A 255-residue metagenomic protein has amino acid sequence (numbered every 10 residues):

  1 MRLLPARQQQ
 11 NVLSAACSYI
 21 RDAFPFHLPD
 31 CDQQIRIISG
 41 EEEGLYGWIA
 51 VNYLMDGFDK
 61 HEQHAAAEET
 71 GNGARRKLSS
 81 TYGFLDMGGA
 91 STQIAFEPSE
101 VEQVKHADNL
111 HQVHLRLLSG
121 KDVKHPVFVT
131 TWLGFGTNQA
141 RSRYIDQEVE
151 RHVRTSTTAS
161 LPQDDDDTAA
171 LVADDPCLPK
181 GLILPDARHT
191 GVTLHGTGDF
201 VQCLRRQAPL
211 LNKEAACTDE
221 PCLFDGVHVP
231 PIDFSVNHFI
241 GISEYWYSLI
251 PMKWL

Functional and structural regions predicted by a protein language model:
L3-Y82, T92-L255: Helical "lid/coupling" subdomains associated with nucleotide-phosphate turnover
F84-D86: Short hydrophobic beta-strand that contains or immediately precedes a catalytic carboxylate
